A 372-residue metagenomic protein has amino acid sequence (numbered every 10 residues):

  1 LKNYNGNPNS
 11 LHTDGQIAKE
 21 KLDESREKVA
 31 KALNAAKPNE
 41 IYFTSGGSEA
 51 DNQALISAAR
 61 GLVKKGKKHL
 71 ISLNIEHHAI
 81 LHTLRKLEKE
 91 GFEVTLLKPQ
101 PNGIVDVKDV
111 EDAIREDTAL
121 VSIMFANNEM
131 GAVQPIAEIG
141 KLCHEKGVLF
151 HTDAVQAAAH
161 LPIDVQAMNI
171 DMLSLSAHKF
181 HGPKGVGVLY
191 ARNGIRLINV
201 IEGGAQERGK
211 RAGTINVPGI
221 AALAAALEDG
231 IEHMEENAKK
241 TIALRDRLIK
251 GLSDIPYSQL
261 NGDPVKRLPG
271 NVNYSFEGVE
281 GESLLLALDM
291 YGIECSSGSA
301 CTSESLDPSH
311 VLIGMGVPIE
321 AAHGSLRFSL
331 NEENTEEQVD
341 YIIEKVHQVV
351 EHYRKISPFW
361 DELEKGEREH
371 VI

Functional and structural regions predicted by a protein language model:
L1-I372: Pyridoxal 5′-phosphate
